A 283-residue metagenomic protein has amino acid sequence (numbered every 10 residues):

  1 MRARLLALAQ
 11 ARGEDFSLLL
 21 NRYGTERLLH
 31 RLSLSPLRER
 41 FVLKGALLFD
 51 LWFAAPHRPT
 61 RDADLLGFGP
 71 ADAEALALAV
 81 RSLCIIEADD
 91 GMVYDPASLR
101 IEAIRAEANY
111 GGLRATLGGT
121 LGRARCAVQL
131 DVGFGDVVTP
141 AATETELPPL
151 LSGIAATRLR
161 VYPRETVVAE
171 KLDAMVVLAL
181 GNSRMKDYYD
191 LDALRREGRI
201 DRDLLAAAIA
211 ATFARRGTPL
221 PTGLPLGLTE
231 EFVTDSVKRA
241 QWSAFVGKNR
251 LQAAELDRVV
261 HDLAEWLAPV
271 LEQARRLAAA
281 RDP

Functional and structural regions predicted by a protein language model:
M1-F41, L51-P59, A63, G67-P283: Structured mid-to-C-terminal alpha-helical surface segments
L48: Helix-turn-helix
